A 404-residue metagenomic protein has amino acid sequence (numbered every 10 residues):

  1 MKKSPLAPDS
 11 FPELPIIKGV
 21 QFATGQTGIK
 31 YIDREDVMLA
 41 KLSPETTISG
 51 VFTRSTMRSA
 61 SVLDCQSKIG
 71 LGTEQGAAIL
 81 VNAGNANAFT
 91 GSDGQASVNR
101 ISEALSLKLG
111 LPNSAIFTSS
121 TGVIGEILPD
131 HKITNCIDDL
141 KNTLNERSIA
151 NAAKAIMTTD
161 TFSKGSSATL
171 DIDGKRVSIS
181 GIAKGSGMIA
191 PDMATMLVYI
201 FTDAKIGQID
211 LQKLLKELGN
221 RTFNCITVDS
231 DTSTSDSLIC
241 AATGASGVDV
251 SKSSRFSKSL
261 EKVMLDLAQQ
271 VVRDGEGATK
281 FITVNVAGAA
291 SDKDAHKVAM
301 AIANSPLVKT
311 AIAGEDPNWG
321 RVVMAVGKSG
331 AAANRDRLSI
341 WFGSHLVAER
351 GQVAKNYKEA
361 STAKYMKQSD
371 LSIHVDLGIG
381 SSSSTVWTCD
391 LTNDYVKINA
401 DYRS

Functional and structural regions predicted by a protein language model:
K2-N82, A86-N99, S106-S404: A structural signal for small-residue-enriched, beta-sheet-centric alpha/beta enzyme cores and oligomeric scaffold folds
